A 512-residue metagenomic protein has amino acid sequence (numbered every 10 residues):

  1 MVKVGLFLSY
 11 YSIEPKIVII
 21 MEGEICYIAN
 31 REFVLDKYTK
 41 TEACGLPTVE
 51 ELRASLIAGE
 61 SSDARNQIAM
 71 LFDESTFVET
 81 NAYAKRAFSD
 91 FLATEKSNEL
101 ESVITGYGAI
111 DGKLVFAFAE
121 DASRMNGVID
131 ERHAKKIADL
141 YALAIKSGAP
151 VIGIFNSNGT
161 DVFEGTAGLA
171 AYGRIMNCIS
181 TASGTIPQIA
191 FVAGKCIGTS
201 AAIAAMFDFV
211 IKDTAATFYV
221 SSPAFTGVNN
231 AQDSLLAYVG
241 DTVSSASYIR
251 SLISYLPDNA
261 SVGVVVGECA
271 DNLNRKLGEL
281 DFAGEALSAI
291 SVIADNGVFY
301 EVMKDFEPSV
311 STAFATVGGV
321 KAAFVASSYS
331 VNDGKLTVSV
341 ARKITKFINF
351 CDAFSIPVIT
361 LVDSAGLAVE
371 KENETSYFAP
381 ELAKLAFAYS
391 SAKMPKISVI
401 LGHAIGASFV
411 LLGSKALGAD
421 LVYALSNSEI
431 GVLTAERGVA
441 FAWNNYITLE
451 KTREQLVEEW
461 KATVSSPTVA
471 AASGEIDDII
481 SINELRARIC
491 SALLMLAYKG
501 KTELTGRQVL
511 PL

Functional and structural regions predicted by a protein language model:
V2-V4, E14, V18: Acidic, Ala/Val/Gly-enriched low-complexity intrinsically disordered segments
L8-Y11: Short hydrophobic targeting helices and cationic amphipathic motifs that mediate membrane/organellar targeting
M21-L512: Ligand-binding clefts of soluble mixed alpha/beta catalytic domains
